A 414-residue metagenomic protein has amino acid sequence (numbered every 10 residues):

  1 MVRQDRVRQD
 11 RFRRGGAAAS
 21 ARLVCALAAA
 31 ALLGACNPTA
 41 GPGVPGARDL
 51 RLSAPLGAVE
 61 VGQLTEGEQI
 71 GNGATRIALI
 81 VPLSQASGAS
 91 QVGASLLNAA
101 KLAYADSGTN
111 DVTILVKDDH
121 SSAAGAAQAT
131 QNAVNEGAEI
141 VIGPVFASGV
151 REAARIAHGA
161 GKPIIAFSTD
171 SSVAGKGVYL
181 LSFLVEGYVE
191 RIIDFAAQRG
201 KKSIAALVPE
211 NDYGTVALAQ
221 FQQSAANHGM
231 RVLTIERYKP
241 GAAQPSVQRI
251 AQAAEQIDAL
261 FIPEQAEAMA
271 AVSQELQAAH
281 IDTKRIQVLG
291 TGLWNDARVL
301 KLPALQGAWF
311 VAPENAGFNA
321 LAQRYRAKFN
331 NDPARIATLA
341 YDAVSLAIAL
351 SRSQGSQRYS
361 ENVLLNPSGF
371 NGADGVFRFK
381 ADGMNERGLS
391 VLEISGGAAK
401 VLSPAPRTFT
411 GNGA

Functional and structural regions predicted by a protein language model:
V2-A28, C36-A414: Extracytosolic ligand-binding ectodomains
